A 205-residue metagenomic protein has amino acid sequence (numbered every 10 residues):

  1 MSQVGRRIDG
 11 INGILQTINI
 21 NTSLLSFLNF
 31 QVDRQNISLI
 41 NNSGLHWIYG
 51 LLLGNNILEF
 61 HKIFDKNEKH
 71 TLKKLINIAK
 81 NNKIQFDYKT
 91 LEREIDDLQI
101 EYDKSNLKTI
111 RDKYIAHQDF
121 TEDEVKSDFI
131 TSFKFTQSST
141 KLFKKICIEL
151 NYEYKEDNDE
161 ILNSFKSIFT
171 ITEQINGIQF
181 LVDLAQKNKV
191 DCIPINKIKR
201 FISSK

Functional and structural regions predicted by a protein language model:
M1-D103, F129-K205: Amphipathic alpha-helical interface segments
D97-V125: Histidine-centered, metal-coordinating catalytic motifs and their short helical/loop contexts
